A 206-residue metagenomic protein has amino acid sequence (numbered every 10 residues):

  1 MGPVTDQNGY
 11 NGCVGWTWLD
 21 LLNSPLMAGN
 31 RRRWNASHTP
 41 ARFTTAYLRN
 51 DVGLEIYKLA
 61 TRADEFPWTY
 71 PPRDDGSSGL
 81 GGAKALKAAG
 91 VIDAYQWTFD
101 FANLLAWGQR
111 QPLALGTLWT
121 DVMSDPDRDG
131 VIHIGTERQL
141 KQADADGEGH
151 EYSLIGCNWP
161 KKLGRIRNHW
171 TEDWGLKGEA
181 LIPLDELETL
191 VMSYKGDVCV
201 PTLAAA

Functional and structural regions predicted by a protein language model:
M1-A206: Catalytic-core signature of thiol
